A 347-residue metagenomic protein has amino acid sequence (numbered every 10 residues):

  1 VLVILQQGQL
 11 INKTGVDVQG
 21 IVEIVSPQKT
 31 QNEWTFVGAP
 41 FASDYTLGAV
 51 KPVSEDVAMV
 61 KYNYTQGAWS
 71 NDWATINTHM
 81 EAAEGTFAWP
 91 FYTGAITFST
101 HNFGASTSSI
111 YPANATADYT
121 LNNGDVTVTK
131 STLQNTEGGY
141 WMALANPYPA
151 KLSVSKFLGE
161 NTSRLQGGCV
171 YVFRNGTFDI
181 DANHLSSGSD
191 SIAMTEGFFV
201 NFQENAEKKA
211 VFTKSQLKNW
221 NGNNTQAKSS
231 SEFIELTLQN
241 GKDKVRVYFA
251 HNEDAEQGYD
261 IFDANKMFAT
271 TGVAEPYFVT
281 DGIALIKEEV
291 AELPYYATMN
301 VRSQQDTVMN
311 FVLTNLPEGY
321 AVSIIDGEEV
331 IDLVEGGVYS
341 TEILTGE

Functional and structural regions predicted by a protein language model:
V1-T30: Extracellular beta-helix/beta-solenoid repeat scaffolds
V25-Q31, A39-D44, G48-Y64: Conserved "landmark" site that anchors the functional core of diverse proteins
D44, T65-E81, G85-E347: Compositionally biased Ser/Thr/Gly- and acidic/asparagine-rich, proline-interspersed low-complexity stretches
